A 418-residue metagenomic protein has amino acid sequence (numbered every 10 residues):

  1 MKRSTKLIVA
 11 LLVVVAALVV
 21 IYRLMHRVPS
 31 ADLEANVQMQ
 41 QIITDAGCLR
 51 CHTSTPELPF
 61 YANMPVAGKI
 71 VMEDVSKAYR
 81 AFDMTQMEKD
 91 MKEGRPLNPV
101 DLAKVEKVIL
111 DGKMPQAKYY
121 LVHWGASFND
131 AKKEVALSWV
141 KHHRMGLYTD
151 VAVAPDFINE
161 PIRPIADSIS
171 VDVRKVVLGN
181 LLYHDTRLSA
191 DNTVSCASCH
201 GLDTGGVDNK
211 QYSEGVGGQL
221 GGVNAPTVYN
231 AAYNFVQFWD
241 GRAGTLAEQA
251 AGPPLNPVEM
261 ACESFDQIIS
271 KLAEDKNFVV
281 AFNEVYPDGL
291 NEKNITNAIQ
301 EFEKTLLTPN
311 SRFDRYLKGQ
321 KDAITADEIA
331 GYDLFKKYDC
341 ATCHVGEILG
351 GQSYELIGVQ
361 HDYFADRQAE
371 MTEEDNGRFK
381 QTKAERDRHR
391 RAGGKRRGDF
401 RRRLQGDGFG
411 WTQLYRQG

Functional and structural regions predicted by a protein language model:
M1-E34, G112, Y120-V177, A261-I329 (+2 more regions): Post-cleavage N-terminal segment of exported redox proteins
V14, L18-P155, D172-R174, L178 (+1 more regions): Aromatic- and Gly/Pro-enriched helix-to-coil junctions and flexible linker segments
R23, Q41, E57-T85, P155-G252 (+1 more regions): Short glycine/threonine-rich turn/loop motifs
G47, H52-T55, V75, I109-K113 (+15 more regions): Sec/Tat-exported extracytoplasmic proteins
P56-Y61, A81-L102, K107-K132, V228 (+4 more regions): Axial heme c-ligation environment in periplasmic c-type cytochrome domains
